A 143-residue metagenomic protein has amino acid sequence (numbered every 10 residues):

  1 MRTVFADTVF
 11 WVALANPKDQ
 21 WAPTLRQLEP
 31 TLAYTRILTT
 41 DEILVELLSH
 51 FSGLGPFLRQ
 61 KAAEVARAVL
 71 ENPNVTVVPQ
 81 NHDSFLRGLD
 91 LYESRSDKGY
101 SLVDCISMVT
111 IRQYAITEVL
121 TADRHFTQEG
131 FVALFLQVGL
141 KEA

Functional and structural regions predicted by a protein language model:
M1-T39, L54-E64, E142: Short, well-structured N-terminal submotif of metal-dependent ribonuclease cores
T3, M108-V109, Q113-A143: Acidic, PIN/NYN-like endoribonuclease modules and their adjacent C-terminal/linker elements
W11, L44, F126-T127: A generic structural signal for short hydrophobic patches within well-formed alpha-helices
S49-V78: Helix-adjacent hinge/juxtasegments
V75-E118: Active-site neighborhoods of divalent-metal-dependent phosphate/nucleic-acid chemistry enzymes
